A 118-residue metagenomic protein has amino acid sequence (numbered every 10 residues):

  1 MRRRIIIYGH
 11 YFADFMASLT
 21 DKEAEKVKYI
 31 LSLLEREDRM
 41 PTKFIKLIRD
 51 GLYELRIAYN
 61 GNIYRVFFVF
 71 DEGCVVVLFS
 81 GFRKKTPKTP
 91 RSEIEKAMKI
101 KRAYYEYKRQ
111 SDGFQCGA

Functional and structural regions predicted by a protein language model:
M1-I63, E72-V76, K84-A118: Basic, Lys/Arg-enriched alpha-helical interface segments
